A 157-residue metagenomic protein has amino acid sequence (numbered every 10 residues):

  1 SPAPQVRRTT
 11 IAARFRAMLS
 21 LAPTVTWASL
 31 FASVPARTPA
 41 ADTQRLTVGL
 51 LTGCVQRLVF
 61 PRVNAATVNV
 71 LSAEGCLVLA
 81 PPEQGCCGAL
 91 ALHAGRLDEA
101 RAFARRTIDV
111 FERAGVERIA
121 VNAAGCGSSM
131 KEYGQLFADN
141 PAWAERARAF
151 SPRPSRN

Functional and structural regions predicted by a protein language model:
S1-N157: Iron-sulfur cluster-binding electron-transfer modules in prokaryotic oxidoreductases
